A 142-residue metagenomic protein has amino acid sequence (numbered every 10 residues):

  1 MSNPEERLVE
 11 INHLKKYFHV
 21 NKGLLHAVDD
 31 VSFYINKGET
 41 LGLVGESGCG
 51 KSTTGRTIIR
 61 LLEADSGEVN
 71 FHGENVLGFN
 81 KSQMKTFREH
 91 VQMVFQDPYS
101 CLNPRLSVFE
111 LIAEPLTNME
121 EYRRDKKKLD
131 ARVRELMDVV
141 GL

Functional and structural regions predicted by a protein language model:
M1-L24: ABC-family P-loop ATPase nucleotide-binding domain
N12-L14, H26-N36, G67: Conserved beta-strand
K22, V76-Q92, N118, K126: ABC ATPase NBD coupling module
V44-G45: The feature captures the beta-strand-to-loop junction immediately N-terminal to the Walker
I59: Helix-to-loop junction immediately C-terminal to a conserved catalytic motif
G67-N75: Conserved ABC transporter NBD signature motif
N75, E120, K127-L142: Conserved ABC ATPase "signature" region
L106-N118: Q-loop/switch helix immediately C-terminal to the Walker
